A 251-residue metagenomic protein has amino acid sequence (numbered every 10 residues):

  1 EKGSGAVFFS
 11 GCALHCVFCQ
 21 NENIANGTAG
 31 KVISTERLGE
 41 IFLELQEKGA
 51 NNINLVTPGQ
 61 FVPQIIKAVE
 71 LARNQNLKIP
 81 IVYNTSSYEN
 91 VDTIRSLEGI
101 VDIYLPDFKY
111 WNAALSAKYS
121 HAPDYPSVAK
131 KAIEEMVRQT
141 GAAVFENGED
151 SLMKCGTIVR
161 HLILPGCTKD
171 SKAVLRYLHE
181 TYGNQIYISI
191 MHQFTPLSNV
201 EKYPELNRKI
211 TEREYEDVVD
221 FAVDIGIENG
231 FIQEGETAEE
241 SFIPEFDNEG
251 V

Functional and structural regions predicted by a protein language model:
E1-I103, N112-A114: Conserved Radical SAM active-site core
G5, I53, I81-Y83, Y104-P106 (+3 more regions): Hydrophobic faces of well-ordered beta-strands that scaffold small-molecule active sites in alpha/beta enzyme cores
A25, V62, S87-N90, F108-P126 (+3 more regions): Conserved radical SAM core fold
I33, Q60, S120-V128, G166 (+2 more regions): Alpha-helix N-cap and loop-to-helix initiation/capping positions
A68-P80, K131-Q139, E212-D220: Alpha-helix-loop-beta-strand connector modules within alpha/beta enzyme cores
E98-N112, Q185-F194: Non-cysteine beta-strand/loop elements that form the S-adenosyl-L-methionine
S116-D150: Anionic-ligand binding region
G141-V251: Auxiliary Fe-S-binding modules of radical SAM enzymes
